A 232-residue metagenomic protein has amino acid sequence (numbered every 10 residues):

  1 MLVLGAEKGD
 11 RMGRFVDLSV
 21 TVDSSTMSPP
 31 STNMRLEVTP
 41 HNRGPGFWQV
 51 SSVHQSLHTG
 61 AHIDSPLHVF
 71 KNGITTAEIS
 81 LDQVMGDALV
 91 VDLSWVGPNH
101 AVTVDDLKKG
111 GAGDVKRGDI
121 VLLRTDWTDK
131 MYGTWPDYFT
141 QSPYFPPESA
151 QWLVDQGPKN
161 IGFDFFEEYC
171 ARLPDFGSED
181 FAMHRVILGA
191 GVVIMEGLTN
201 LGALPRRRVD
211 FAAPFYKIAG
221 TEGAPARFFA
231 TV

Functional and structural regions predicted by a protein language model:
L2-V232: Active-/binding-site microenvironments in catalytic and ligand-binding cores
